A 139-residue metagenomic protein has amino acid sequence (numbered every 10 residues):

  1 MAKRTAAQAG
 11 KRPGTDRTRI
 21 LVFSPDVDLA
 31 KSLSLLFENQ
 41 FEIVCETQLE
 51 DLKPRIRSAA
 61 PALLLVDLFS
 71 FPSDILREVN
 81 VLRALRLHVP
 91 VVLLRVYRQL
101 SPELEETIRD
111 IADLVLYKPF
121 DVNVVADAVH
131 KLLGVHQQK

Functional and structural regions predicted by a protein language model:
M1-L35, E42, E50, R57-S58 (+3 more regions): Non-catalytic signal-transmission and effector/linker regions of two-component phosphorelay proteins
N39, L87, I108-I111: Short, structured coil segments at secondary-structure junctions
C45-D51, I75: Helix N-cap/capping motif at the beta->alpha junctions
A62-L63, D113: Conserved acidic residues
L64, H88-L100: A short, hydrophobic beta-strand element within the central beta-sheet of small alpha/beta folds
L65-L85, S101-P102: Conserved phosphotransfer microenvironments
R77, R98-V115: Alpha4 helix (beta4-alpha4-beta5 surface) of REC/receiver domains from two-component response regulators
K118: A Lys-centered signature of the CheY-like receiver
